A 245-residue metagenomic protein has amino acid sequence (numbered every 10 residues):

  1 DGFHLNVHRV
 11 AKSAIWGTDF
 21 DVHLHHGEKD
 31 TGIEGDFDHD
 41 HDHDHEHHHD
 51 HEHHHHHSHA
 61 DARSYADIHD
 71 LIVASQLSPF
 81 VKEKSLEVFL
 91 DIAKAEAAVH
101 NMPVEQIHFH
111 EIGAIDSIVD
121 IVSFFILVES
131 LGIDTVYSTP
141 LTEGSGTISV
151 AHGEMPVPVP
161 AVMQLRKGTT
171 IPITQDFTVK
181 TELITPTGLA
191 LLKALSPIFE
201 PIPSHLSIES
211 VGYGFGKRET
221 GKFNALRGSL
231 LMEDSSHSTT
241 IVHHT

Functional and structural regions predicted by a protein language model:
D1, H23-H26, L71, S75 (+6 more regions): Change "in soluble alpha/beta enzymes" to "in soluble alpha/beta proteins
D1-V10: N-terminal alpha-helical targeting/anchoring segments
H4, W16-D67, H237-T245: Histidine-centered metal-binding segments
A14-I15, R63, P79-E87, V119-V122 (+4 more regions): Conserved active-site and cofactor/substrate-binding residues in soluble primary-metabolism enzymes
F20, D116, L192: Divalent metal-coordination and catalytic microenvironments
S64-H108: Anion-binding (especially nucleotide phosphate/pyrophosphate-binding) glycine-rich loop and adjoining beta-alpha core
F109-G132: Conserved phosphate/anionic-ligand binding catalytic regions in large, soluble enzymes, centered on
I133-H243: Mobile "lid/hinge" segments at catalytic clefts and subdomain interfaces of large enzymes
